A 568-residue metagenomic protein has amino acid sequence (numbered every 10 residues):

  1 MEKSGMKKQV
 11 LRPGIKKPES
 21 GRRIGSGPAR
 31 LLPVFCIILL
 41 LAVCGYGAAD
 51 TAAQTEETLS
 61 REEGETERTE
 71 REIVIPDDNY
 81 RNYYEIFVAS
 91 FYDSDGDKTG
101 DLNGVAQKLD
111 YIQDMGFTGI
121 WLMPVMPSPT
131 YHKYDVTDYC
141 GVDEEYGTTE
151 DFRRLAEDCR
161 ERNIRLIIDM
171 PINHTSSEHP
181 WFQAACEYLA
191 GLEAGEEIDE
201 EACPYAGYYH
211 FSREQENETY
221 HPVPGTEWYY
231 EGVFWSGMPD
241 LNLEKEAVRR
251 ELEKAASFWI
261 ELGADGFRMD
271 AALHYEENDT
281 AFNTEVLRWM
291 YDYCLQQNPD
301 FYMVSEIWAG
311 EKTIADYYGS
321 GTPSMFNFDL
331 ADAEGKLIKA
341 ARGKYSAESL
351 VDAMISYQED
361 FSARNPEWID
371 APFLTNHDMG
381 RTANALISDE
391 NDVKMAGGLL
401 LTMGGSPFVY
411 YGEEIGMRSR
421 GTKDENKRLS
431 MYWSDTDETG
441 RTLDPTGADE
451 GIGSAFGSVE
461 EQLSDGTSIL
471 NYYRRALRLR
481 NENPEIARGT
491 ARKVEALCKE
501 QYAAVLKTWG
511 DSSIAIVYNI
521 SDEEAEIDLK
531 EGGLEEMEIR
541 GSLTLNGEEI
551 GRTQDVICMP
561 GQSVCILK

Functional and structural regions predicted by a protein language model:
V34-V43: Bacterial N-terminal signal peptides
C44-E57: Sec-dependent signal peptide cleavage junction
L59-R250, E261, R268, A272-S320: Acidic/aromatic-lined carbohydrate-recognition and catalytic surfaces of CAZymes acting on diverse glycans
S177-E178, Q183-A184, Y188-E214, Y291-D435: Conserved alpha/beta catalytic core and glycan-binding cleft of carbohydrate-active enzymes
E253-N278, E367, P372-M379: Active-site groove signature of glycoside hydrolases
F373-N376, I387-I514, I520-A525, M559: Loop/helix patches that line or flank the sugar-binding groove of alpha-linked glycan CAZymes
E524-G547: Beta-strand-rich binding/interaction modules
G551-K568: C-terminal beta-strand-rich structural cap/linker in extracellular carbohydrate-active enzymes
